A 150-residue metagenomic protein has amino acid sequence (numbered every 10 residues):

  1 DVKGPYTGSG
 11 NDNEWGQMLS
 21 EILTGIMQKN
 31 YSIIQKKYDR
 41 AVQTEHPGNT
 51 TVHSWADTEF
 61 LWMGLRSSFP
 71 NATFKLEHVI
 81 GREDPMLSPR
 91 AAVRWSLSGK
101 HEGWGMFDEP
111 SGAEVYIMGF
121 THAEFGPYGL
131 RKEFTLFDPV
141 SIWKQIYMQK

Functional and structural regions predicted by a protein language model:
D1-K150: C-terminal and inter-domain tail/linker signature
